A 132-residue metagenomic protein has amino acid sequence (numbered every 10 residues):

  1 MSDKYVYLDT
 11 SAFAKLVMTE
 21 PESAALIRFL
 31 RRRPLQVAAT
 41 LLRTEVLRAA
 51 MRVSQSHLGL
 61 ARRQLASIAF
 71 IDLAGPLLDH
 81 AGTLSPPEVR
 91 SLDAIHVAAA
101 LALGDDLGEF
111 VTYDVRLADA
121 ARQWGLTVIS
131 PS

Functional and structural regions predicted by a protein language model:
M1-A38, A50-R62, L126, S132: Short, well-structured N-terminal submotif of metal-dependent ribonuclease cores
M1-Y5, A38-A39, R43, R52 (+2 more regions): Acidic, PIN/NYN-like endoribonuclease modules and their adjacent C-terminal/linker elements
D9, D93, D114: Acidic active-site catalytic centers that drive phospho-/nucleotidyl reactions and related ester hydrolyses
A12-F13, L42, L77, H96 (+1 more regions): Alpha-helix capping/helix-boundary segments
S23, R43, L58-A61, L78 (+1 more regions): A general structural signal for well-ordered alpha-helical segments in protein cores
A25, E45, H80, D119-A120: Phosphate- and divalent-cation-binding pockets in alpha/beta enzyme and binding domains that engage nucleotide-derived
A66-P87, D93-A99: Acidic catalytic patch
